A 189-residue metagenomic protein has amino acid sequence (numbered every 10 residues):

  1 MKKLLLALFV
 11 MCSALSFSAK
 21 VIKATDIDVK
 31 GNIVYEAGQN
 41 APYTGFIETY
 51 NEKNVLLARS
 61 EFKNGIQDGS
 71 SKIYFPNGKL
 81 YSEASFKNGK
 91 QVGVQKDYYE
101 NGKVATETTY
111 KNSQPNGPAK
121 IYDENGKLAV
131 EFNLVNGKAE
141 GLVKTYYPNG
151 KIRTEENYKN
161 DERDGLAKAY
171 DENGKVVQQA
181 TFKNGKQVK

Functional and structural regions predicted by a protein language model:
L4-S13: Sec-dependent N-terminal signal peptides
S16-K189: Glycine/tyrosine- and acidic-biased, solvent-exposed loop/turn segments at the edges of beta-strands
